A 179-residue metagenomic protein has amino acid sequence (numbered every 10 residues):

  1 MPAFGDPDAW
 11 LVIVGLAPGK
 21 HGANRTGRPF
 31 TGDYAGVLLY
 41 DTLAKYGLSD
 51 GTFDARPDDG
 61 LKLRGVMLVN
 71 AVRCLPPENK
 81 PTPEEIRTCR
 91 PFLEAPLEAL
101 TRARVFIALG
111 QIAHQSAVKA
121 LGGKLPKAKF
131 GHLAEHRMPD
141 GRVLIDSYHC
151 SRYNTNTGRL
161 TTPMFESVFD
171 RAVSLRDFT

Functional and structural regions predicted by a protein language model:
M1-A134, M138-F178: A polyanion-binding, active-site-adjacent surface
